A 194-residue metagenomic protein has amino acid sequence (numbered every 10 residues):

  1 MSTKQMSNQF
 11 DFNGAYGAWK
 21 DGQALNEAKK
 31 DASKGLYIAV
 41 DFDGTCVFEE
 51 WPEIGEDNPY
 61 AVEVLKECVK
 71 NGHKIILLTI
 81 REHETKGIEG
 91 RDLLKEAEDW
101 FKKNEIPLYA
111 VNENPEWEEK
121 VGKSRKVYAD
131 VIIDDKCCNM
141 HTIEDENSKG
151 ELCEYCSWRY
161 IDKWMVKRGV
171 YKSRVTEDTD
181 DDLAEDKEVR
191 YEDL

Functional and structural regions predicted by a protein language model:
S2-W117: Alpha-helical substrate-recognition element adjacent to the catalytic core
E89-L194: C-terminal cap/substrate-recognition subdomain and adjoining C-terminal extension of metal-dependent phosphatase-like
